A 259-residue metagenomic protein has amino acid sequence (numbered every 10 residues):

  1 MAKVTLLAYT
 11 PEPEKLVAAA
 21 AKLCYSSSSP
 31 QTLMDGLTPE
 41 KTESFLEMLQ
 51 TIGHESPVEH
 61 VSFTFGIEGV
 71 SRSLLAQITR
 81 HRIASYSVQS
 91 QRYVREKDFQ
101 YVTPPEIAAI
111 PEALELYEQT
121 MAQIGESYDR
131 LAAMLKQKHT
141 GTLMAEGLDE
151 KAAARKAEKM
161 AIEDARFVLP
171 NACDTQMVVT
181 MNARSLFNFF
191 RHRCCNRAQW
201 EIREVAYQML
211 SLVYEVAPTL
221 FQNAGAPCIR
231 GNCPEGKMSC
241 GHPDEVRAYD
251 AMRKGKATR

Functional and structural regions predicted by a protein language model:
M1-R259: Family-specific signature for flavin-dependent thymidylate synthase
